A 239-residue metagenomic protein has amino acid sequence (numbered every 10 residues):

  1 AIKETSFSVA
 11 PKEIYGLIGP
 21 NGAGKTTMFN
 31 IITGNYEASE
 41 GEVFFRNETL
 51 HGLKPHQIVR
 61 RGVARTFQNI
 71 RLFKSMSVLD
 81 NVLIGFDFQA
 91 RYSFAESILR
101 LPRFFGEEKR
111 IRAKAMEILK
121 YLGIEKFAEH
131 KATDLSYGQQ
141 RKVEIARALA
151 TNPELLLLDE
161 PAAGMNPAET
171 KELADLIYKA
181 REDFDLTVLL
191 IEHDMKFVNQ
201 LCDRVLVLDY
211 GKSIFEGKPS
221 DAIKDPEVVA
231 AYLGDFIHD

Functional and structural regions predicted by a protein language model:
A1-D239: Glycine-rich phosphate-binding loops of nucleotide-dependent enzymes
